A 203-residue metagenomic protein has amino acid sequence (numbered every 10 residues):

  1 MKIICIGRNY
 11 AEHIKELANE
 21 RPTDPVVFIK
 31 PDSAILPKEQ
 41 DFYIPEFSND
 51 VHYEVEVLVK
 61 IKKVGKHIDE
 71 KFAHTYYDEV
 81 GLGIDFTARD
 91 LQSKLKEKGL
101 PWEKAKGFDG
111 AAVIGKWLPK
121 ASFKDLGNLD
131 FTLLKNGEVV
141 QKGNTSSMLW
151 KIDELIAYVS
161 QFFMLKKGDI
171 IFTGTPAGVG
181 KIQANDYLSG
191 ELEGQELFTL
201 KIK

Functional and structural regions predicted by a protein language model:
M1-F162, K166, I170, G178-K203: Catalytic-core "active-site belt" of small-molecule-metabolizing enzymes, emphasizing His/Asp/Glu-rich regions
T175: Switch II (G3) loop of P-loop NTPases
